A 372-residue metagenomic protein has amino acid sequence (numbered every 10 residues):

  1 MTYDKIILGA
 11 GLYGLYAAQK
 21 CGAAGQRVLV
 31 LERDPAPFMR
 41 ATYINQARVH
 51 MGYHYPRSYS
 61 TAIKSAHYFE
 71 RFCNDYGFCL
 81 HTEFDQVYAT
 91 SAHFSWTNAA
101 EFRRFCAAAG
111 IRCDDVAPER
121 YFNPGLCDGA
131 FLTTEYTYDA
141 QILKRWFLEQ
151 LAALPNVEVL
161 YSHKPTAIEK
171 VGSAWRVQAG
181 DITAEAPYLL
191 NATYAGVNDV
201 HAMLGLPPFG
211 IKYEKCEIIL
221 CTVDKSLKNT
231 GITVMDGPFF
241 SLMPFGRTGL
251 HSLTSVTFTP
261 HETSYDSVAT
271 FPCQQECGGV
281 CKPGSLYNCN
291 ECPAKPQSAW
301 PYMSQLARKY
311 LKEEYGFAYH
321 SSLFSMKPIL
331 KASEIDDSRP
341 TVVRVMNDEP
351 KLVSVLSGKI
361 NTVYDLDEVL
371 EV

Functional and structural regions predicted by a protein language model:
Y3-L29: N-terminal Rossmann-like FAD-binding beta1-loop-alpha1 element of flavoenzymes
G22-Y43: Glycine-rich FAD pyrophosphate-binding loop
F38, I182, A186-M235, F245-L250 (+1 more regions): Central helical "cap/lid" subdomain
Q46-G129: Dinucleotide-binding Rossmann-like beta1-alpha1 core, especially the glycine-rich loop that anchors the ADP
L80-T90, V116-L154, E158, R176-V177 (+1 more regions): Helix-loop-beta segment of a Rossmann-like dinucleotide-binding subdomain
F131-Y188, A192-A202, V363-E371: Helical element adjacent to the flavin cofactor pocket in flavoenzyme catalytic cores
P260-K327: Flavin-binding catalytic cores
P301-V372: C-terminal catalytic lobe of FAD-dependent flavoproteins
